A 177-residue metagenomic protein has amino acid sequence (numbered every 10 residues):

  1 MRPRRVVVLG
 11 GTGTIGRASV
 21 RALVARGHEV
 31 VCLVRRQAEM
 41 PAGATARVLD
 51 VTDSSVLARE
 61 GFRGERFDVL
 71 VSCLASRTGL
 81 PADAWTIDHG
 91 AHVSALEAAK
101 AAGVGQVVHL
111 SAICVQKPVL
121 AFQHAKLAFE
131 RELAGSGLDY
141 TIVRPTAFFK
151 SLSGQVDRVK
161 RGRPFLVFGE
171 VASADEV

Functional and structural regions predicted by a protein language model:
R2-R36, P41, T52-S54, F67 (+2 more regions): Oxidoreductase cofactor-interface core, primarily capturing Rossmann-like NAD(P)-dependent enzymes
A38-A102, C114-Q116: NAD(P)H-binding glycine-rich loop region in Rossmannoid oxidoreductase-like domains and their noncatalytic homologs
